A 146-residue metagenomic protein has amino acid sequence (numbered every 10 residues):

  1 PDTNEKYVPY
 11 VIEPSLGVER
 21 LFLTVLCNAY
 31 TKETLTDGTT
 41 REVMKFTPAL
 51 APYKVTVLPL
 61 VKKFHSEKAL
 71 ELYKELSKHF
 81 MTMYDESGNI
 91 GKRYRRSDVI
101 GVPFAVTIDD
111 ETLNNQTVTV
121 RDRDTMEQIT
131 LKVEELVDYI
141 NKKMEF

Functional and structural regions predicted by a protein language model:
P1-F146: NTP/phosphate- and nucleic-acid-binding module
